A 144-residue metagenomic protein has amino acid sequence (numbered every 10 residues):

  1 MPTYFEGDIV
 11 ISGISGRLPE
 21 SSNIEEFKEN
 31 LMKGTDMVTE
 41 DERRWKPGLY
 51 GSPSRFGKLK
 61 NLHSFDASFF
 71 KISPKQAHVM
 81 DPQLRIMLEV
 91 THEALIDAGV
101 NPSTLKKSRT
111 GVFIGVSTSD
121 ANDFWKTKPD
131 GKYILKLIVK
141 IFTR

Functional and structural regions predicted by a protein language model:
M1-V79, L84-L88, H92-G99, W125-K128: ACP-dependent fatty acid/polyketide chain-elongation machinery
S12, F113-S117: Generic beta-strand/beta-sheet core signal
S54-R55, Q76-D81, V116-R144: Active-site-proximal gating segment of KS-fold condensing enzymes and close homologs
L105-K107: Terminal amphipathic helices with adjacent charged low-complexity linkers/tails
